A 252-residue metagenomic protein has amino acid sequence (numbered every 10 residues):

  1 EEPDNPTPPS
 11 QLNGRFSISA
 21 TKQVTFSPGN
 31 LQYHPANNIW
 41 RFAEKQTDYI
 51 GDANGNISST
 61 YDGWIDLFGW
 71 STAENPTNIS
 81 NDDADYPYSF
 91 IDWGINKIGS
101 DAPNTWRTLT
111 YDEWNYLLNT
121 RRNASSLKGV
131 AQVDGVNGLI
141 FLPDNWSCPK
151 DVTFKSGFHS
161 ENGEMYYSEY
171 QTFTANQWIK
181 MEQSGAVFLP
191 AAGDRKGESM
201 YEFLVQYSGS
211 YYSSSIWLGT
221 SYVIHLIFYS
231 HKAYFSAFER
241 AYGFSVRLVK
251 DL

Functional and structural regions predicted by a protein language model:
E2-L252: Conserved positions within compact, well-structured domain cores
